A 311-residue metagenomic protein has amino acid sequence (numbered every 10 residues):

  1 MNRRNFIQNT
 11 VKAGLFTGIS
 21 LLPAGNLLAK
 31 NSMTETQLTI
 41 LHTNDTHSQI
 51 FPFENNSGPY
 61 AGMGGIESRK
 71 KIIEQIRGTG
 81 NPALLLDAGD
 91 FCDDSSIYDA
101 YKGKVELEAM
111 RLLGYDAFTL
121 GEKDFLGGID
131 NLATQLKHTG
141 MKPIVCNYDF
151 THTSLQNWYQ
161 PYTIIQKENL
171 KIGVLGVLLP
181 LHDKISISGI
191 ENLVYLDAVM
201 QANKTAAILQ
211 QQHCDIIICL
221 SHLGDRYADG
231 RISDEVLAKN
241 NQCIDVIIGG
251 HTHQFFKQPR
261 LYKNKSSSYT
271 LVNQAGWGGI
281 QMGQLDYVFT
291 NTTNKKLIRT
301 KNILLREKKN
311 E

Functional and structural regions predicted by a protein language model:
R3, I7-K308: Acidic, metal/ion-coordinating pockets
